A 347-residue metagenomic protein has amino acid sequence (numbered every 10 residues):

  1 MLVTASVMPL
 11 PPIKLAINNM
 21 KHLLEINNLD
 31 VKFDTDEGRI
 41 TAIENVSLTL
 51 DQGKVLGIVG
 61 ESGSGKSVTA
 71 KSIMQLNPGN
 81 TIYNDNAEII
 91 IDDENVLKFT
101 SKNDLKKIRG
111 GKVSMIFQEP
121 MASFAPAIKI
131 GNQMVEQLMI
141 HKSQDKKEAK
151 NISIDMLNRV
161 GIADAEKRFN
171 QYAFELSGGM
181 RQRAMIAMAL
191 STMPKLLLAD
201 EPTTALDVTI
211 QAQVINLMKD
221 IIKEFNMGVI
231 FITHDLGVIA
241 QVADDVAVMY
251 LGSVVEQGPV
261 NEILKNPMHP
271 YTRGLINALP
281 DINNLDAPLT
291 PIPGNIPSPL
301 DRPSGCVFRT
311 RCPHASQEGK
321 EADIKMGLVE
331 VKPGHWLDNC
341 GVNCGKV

Functional and structural regions predicted by a protein language model:
D93-N95, E136, K147-K167, I276 (+1 more regions): Conserved ABC ATPase "signature" region
N95-S114, I140, E262-P267, P297-P303: ABC ATPase NBD coupling module
A163-E166, P259-V347: Short catalytic/signature loops enriched in Gly
Q171-L176, M180: Conserved ABC ATPase signature
S191-K195: A short, proline-enriched helix->beta-strand linker immediately N-terminal to the Walker B motif in ABC-type P-loop
L198, P202, L206, I210-P288: P-loop NTP-binding/switch modules centered on Walker-like glycine-rich loops
